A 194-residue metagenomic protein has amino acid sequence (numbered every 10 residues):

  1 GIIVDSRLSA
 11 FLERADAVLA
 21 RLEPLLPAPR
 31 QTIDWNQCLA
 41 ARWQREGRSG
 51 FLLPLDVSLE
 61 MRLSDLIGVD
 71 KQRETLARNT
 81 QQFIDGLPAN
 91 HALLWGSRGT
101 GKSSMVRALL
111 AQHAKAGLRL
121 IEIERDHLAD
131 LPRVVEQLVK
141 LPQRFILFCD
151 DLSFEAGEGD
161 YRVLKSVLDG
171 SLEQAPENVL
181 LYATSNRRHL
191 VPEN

Functional and structural regions predicted by a protein language model:
I2-P54: Interdomain "pre-motor" coupling segment immediately N-terminal to P-loop NTPase/helicase cores
I3-S9, F51-T75: Dynamic helix-loop-helix/coil hinge segments at AAA+ ATPase domain boundaries and subdomain interfaces
L55-V57, Q81-A89: Phosphate-binding P-loop
K71-D85: Pre-Walker A adenine-sensing motif
G86-A108: Walker A/P-loop nucleotide-binding motif
L87-A89, A116-G117, K140-Q143, A175-N178: Short loop/turn elements that form and flank the Walker-type P-loop nucleotide-binding site in RecA-like NTPase cores
Q112-F145, D151-G157: AAA+/P-loop NTPase substrate/partner-engagement loops
K140, E155-N194: Conserved catalytic/switch belt of AAA+ P-loop NTPases
